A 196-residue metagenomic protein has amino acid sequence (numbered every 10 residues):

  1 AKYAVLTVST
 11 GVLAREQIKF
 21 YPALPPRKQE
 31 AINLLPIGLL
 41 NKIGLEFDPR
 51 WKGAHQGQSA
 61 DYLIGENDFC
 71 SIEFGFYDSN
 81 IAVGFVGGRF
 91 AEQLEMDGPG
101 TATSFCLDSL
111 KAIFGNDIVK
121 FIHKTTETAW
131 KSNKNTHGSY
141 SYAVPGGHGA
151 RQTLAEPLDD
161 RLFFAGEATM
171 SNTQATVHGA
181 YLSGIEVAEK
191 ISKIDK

Functional and structural regions predicted by a protein language model:
A1-H55, N116: Central helical "cap/lid" subdomain
Y3, Q17, L39, H55-K196: Conserved flavin/dinucleotide-binding core of flavoenzymes
